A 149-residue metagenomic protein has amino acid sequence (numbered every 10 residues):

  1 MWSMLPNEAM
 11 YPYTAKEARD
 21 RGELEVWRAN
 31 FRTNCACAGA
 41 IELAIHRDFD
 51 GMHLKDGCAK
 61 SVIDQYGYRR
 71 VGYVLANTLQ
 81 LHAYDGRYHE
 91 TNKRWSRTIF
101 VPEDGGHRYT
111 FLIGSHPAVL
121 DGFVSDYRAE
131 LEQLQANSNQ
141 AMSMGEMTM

Functional and structural regions predicted by a protein language model:
M1-T148: Gram-negative host-targeted secretion-system effectors, predominantly Type III and Type IV, recognized via long
